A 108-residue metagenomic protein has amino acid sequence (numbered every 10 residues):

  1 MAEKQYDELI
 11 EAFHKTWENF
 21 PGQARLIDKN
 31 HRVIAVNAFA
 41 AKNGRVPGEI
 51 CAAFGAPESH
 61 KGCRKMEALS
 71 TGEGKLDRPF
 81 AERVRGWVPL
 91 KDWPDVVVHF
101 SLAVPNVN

Functional and structural regions predicted by a protein language model:
A2-V36: Sensory modules in modular signal-transduction proteins
I34, F39-N108: Sensory/regulatory domains in signal-transduction proteins
